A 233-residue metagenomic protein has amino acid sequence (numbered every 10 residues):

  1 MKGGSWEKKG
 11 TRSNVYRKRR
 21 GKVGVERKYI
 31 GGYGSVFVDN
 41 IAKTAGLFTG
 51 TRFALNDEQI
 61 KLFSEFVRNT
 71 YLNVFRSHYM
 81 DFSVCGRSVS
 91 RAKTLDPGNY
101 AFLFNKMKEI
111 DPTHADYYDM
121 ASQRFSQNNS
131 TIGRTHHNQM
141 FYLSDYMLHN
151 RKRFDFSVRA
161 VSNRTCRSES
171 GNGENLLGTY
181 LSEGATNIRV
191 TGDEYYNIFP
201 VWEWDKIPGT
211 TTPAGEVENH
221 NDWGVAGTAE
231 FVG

Functional and structural regions predicted by a protein language model:
M1-A54: Active-site lining segments of carbohydrate-active enzymes
T44-G233: Extended polysaccharide-engagement surfaces of secreted carbohydrate-active enzymes
